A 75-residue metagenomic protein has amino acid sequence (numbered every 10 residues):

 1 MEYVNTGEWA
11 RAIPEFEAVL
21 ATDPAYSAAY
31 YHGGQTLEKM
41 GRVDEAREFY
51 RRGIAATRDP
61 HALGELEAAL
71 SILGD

Functional and structural regions predicted by a protein language model:
E2-Y3, E15, Y30-L37, F49: TPR/Sel1-like alpha-solenoid repeat signature
N5, K39, I72-D75: Register position in tetratricopeptide repeats
A18-V19, R52-G53: Canonical positions in the second alpha-helix
H32, E65-A69: Canonical tetratricopeptide repeat
